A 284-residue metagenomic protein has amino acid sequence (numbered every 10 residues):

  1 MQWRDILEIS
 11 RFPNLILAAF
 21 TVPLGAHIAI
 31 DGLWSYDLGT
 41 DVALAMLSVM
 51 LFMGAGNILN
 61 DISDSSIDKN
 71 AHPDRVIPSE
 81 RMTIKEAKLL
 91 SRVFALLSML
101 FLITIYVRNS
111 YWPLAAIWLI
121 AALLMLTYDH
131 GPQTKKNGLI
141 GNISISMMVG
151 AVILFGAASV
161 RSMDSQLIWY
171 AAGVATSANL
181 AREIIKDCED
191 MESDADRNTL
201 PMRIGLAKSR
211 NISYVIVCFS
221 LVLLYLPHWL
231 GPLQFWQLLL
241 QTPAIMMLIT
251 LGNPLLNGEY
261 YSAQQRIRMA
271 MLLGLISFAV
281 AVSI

Functional and structural regions predicted by a protein language model:
Q2-E8, P78-D164: Intramembrane alpha-helical segments
R4, L226-I284: Extended hydrophobic alpha-helices typical of membrane-associated regions
R4, S66, L123-K136, E183 (+2 more regions): C-terminal ends of transmembrane helices
S10-L17, T83-V93, I140-I145, A207-V217 (+1 more regions): Select subsegments of transmembrane alpha-helices in polytopic membrane proteins, especially boundary-proximal
A19-G25, P78-S79, N142-A157, P201-L206 (+1 more regions): Small-residue-rich segments of transmembrane alpha-helices in multi-pass membrane proteins, especially helix faces
A19-S63, S98-I103, P113-L126, D164-I185: Membrane-embedded alpha-helical segments that form the functional core of polytopic membrane enzymes, especially those
V22-I30, S98-Y106, M125-P132, V152-V160 (+3 more regions): Structural signal for membrane-spanning alpha-helices in multi-pass inner-membrane proteins, emphasizing helix cores
S48-M99, T176-L224, H228: Solvent-exposed interhelical
